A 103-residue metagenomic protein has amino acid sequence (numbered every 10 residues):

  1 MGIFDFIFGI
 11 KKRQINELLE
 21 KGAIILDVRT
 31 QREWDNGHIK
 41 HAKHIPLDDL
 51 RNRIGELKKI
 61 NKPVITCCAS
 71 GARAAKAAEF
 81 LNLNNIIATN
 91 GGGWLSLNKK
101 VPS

Functional and structural regions predicted by a protein language model:
G2-Q14, K21-A23, Q31-P63, A72-S103: Rhodanese-like catalytic fold shared by cysteine-dependent sulfurtransferases and DSP/PTP-type phosphatases
L26: Active-site flanking residues adjacent to catalytic metal/cofactor-binding acidic residues
C67: Short, surface-exposed ligand- or partner-binding patches at beta-edge/loop junctions that are enriched in aromatics
